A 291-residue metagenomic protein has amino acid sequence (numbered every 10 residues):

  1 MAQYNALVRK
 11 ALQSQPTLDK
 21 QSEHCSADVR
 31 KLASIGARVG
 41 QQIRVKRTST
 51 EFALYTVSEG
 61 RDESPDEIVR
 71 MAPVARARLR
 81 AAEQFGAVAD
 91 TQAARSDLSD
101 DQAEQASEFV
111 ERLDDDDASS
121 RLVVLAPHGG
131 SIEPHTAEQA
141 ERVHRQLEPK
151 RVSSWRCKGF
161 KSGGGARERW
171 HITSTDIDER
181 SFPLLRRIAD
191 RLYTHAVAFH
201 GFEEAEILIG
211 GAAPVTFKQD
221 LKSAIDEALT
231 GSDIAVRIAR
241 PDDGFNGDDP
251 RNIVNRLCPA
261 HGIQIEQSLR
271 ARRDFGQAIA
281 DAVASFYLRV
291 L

Functional and structural regions predicted by a protein language model:
M1-Q3, L7, R30, R61-S64 (+3 more regions): N-terminal catalytic or cofactor-binding beta/alpha core of small enzyme domains
A6-V45, E59-A87: Short beta-strand-centered segments at strand-helix junctions
